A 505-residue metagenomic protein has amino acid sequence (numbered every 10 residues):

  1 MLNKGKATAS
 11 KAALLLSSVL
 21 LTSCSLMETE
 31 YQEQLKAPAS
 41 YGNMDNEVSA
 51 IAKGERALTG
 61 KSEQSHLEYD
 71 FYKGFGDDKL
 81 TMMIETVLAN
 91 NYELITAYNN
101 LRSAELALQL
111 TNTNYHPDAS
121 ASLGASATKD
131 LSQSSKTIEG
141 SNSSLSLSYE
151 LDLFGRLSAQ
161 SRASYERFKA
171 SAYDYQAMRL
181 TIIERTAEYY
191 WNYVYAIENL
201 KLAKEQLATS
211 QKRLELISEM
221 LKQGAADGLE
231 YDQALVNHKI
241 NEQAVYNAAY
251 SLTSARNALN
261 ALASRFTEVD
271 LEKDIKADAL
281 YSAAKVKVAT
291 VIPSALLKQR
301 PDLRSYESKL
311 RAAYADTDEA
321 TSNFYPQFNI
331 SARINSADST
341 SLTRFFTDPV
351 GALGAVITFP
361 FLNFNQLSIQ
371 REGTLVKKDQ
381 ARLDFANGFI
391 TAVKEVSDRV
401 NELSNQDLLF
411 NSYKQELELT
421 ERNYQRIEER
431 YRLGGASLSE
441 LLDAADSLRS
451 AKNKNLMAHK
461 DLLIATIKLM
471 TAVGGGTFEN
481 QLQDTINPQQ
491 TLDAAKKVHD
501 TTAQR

Functional and structural regions predicted by a protein language model:
L2-A89, Y165, A249-K298, R304 (+1 more regions): Terminal intrinsically disordered/low-complexity segments used for targeting and assembly
L26, D70, G76-K79, M83-T86 (+8 more regions): Small/polar-residue-enriched beta-strand and adjacent coil segments characteristic of outer-membrane beta-barrel
D70, T81-E85, Y92, E188-V194 (+10 more regions): Positions in alpha-helical segments
N90-N91, Q223, L433: Charged, alpha-helical scaffolding/interaction elements associated with membrane systems
T96-T111, M178, E184-E205, T209-L214 (+6 more regions): Amphipathic alpha-helical coiled-coil segments
D118-S120, A258, D270, Q327-N329 (+1 more regions): Residues at or immediately flanking beta-strands
K222-S251, K454-N455: Repeat-solenoid scaffold signature
Q233, K298, D443: Phosphate-coordinating loops and pocket residues in cytosolic domains that bind phosphorylated ligands
